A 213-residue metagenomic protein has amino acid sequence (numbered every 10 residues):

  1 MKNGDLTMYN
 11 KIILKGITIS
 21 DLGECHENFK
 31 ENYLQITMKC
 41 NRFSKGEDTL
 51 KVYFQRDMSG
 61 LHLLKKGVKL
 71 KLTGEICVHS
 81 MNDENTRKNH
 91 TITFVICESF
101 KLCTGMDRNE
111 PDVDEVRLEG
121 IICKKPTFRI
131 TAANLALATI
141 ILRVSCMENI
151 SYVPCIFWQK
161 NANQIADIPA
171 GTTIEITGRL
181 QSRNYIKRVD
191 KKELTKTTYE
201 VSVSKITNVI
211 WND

Functional and structural regions predicted by a protein language model:
K2-N10, K101-D114: Short boundary/loop segments of OB/S1/cold-shock single-stranded nucleic-acid-binding domains
Y9, I141-D213: A broadly structural signal marking compact, well-ordered functional cores that mediate small-ligand/cofactor/substrate
I13-S20, G67-V78, R117-C123, A170-Q181: OB-fold and OB-like beta-barrel modules that bind single-stranded nucleic acids
G23-K30, E75-K101, P126-A132, R179-N212: OB-fold single-stranded nucleic acid-binding module
E24-C40, F128-V144: Short aromatic-glycine-enriched beta-strand elements
Q35-N41, Y53, V95, T139-S145 (+2 more regions): Short, acidic/hydrophobic/Gly-rich beta-strand patch recurrent on exposed beta strands that often constitutes part
S44-L64, E148-A166: A beta-strand/beta-hairpin structural motif
